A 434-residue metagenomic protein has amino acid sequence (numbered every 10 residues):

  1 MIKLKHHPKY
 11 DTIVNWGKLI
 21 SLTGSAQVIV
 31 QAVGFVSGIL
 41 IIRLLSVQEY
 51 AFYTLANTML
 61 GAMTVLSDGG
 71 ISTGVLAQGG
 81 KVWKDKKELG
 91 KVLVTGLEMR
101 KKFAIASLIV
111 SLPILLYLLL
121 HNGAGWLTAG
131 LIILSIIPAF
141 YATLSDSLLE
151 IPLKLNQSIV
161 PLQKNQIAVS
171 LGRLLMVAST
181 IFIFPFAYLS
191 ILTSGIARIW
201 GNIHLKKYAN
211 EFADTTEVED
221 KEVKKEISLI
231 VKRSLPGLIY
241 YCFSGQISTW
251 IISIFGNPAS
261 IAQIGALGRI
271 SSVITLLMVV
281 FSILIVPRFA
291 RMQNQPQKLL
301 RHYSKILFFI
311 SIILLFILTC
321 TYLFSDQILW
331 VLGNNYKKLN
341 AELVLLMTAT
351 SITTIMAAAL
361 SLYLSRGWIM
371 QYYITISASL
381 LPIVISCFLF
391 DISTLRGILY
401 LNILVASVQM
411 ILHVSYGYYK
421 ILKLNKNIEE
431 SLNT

Functional and structural regions predicted by a protein language model:
M1-V33, K87, V94, L205 (+3 more regions): N-terminal membrane topogenesis motif
T12, W16, Y117-S135, P258 (+1 more regions): Interfacial segments at transmembrane-helix termini and the short loops linking adjacent helices
I13-T73, R233-A259, A406: Signature of the first transmembrane helix
N15-V30, A56, V65, G69-L116 (+1 more regions): Membrane-water interface segments that mark the loop-to-transmembrane alpha-helix transition
N57-V65, Y241, I264-I283, I313-I317 (+1 more regions): Transmembrane helix-bundle signature of multi-pass secondary active exporters and lipid flippases
D68-K84, K154-L155, A213-D214, S271-P296 (+1 more regions): Helix-loop junctions and terminal segments of transmembrane helices in multi-pass membrane transport/translocation
T128-L134, P138, Q163-E211, G268 (+2 more regions): Hydrophobic alpha-helical transmembrane segments
F140-K164, T348-T375: Membrane-interface junctions at transmembrane-helix termini in multi-pass inner-membrane proteins
